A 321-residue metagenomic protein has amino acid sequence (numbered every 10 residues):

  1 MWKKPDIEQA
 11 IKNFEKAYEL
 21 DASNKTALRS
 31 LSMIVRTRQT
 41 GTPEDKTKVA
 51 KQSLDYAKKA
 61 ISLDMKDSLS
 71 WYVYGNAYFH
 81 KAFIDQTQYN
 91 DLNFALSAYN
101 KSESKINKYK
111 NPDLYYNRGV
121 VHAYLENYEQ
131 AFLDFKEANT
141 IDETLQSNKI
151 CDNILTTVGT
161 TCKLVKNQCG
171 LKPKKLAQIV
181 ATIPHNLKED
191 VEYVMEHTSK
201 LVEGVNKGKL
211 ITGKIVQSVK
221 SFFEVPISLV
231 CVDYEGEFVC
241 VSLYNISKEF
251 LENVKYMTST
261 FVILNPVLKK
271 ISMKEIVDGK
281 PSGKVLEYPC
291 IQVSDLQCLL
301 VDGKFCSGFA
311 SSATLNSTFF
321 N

Functional and structural regions predicted by a protein language model:
M1-K4, S32, T37-E44, H80-Y89 (+3 more regions): Short coil/turn linking the two alpha-helices of tandem helical-hairpin repeats
I7, N24, D67, Y109-N111 (+1 more regions): Residue-level recognition of tetratricopeptide repeat
A27, S70, L114, S147-N148: TPR alpha-solenoid repeat register
E203-F223: Structural detector for short beta-strands of small beta-barrel domains
V216-S247: OB-fold (S1/OB) nucleic-acid-binding surfaces
I246-L264: Short nucleic-acid-contacting surface segments enriched for D/E, G, S/T with interspersed K/R
L264-F320: OB-fold/S1-family single-stranded nucleic acid-binding modules
